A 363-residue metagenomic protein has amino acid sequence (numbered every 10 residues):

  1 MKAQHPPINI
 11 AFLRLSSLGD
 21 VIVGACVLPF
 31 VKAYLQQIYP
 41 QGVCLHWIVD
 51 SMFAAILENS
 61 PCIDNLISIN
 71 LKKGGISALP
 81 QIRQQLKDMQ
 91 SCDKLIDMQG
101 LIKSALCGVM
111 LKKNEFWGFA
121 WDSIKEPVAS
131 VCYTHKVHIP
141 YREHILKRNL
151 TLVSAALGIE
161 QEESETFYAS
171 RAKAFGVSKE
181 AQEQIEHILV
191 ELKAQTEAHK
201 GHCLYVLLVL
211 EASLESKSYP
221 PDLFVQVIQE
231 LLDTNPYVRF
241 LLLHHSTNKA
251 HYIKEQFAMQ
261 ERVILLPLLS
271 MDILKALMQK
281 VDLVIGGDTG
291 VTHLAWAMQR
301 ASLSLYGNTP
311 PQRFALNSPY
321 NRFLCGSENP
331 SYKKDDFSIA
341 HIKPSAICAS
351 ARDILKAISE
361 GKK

Functional and structural regions predicted by a protein language model:
M1-K363: Catalytic machinery of carbohydrate-active enzymes, primarily nucleotide-sugar-dependent glycosyltransferases
